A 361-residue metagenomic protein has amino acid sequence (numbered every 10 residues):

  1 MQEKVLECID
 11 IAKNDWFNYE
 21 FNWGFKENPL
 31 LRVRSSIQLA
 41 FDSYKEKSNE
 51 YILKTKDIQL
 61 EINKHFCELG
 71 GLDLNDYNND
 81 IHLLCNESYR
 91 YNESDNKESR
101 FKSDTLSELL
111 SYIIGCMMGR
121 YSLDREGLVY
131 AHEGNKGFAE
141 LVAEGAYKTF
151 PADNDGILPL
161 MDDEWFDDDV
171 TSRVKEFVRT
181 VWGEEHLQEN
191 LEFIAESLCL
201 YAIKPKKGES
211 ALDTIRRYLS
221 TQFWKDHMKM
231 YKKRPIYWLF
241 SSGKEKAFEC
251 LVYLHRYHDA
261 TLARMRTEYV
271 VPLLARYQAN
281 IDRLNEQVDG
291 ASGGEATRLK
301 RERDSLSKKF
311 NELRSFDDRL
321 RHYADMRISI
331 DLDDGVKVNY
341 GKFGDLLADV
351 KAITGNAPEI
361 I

Functional and structural regions predicted by a protein language model:
Q2-S35: Structured mid-domain segments that build the active-site/substrate or prosthetic-cofactor binding neighborhood
P29, S36, K47-D57, E61-I361: Terminal accessory regions of large proteins
